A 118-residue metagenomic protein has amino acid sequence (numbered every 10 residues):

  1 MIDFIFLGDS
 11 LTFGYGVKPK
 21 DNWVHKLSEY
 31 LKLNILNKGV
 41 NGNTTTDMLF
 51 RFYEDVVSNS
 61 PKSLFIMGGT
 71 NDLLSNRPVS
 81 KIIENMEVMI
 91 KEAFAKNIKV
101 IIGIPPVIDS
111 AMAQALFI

Functional and structural regions predicted by a protein language model:
M1-T46, R51-S60: Serine-esterase "nucleophile elbow" of acetyl-processing enzymes
Y30, F50-I118: Alpha-helical cap/lid subdomain in secreted, periplasmic, or secretory-pathway luminal O-acyl-processing enzymes
